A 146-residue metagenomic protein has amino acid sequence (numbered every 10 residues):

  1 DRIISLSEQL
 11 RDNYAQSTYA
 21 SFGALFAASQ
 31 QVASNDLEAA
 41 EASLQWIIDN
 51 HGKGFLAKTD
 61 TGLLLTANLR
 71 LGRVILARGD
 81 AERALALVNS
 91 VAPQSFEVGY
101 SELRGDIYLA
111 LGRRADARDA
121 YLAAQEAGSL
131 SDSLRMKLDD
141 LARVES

Functional and structural regions predicted by a protein language model:
R11-A20, N50-L64, S90-G99, E126-S133: Short solvent-exposed coil/turn linkers within tandem alpha-helical repeat scaffolds
Q45-N50, P93, G112-D132, D139: TPR/TPR-like (Sel1-like) alpha-helical repeat modules
